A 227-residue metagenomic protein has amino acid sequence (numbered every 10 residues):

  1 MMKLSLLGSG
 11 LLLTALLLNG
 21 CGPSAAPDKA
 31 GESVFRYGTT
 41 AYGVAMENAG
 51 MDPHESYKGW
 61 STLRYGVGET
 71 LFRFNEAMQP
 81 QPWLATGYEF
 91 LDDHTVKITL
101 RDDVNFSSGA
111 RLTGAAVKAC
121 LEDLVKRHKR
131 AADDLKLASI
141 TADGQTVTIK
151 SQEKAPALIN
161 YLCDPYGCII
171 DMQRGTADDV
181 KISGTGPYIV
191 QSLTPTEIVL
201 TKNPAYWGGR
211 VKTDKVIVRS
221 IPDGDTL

Functional and structural regions predicted by a protein language model:
M1-F35, Q79, D123: Short, low-complexity disordered leader/linker segments with a strong preference for bacterial N-terminal type II
G31, G43-H54, Q79-Q81, A157-N160 (+3 more regions): Short, solvent-exposed loop/turn elements at domain surfaces
G31-V44, T95-T99, C120, V147-I149 (+3 more regions): Short, well-ordered beta-strand elements
G38-L91, S183-G184: N-terminal lobe/hinge region of extracytoplasmic solute-binding protein
T86-H128: Aromatic- and charge-enriched surface segment that lines or borders ligand/interaction sites
E89-D93, K97, A132-Q173, P187 (+1 more regions): Surface-exposed binding/hinge segments that line and control ligand-binding clefts or catalytic entry sites
C120, T226-L227: Short, hydrophobic alpha-helical packing/hinge segments within bilobed ligand-binding/sensory domains
Y161-V211, K215, D225: Gly/Pro-rich hinge or "lid" segments in bacterial periplasmic/extracellular proteins
